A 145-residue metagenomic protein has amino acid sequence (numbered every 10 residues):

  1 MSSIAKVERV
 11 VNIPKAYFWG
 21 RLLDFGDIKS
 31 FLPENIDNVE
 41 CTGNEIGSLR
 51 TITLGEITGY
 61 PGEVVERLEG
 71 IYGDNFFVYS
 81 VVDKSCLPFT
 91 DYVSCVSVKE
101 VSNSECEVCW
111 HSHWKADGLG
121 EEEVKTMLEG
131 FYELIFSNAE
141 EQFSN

Functional and structural regions predicted by a protein language model:
M1, T58-Y60, C86-T90, S102-S104: A generic structural micro-feature
M1-E45: Hydrophobic ligand-binding cavity/cleft-lining segments
V7-R9, E63-G70, Y92-E100: Hydrophobic/aromatic beta-strand elements that line small-molecule binding cavities or substrate pockets in beta-rich
I13, D83-S85, E100, W114-G118: Beta-strand elements of well-folded, non-transmembrane domains
F18-L22, I28, R50, L68 (+3 more regions): Hydrophobic pocket/interface hotspot
S30, V39-L87: Glycine-rich portal/gate segments that line the openings of hydrophobic small-molecule binding cavities
G62, P88-Y92, G118-K125: A short, polar/proline- and glycine-enriched secondary-structure boundary/capping micro-motif
E107, H113-N145: A conserved amphipathic terminal alpha-helix motif
